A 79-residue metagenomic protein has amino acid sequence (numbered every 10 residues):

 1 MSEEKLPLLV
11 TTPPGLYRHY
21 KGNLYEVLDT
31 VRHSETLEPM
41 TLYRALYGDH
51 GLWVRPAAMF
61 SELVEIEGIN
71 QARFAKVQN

Functional and structural regions predicted by a protein language model:
M1-N79: Mixed-charge, low-complexity intrinsically disordered regions
